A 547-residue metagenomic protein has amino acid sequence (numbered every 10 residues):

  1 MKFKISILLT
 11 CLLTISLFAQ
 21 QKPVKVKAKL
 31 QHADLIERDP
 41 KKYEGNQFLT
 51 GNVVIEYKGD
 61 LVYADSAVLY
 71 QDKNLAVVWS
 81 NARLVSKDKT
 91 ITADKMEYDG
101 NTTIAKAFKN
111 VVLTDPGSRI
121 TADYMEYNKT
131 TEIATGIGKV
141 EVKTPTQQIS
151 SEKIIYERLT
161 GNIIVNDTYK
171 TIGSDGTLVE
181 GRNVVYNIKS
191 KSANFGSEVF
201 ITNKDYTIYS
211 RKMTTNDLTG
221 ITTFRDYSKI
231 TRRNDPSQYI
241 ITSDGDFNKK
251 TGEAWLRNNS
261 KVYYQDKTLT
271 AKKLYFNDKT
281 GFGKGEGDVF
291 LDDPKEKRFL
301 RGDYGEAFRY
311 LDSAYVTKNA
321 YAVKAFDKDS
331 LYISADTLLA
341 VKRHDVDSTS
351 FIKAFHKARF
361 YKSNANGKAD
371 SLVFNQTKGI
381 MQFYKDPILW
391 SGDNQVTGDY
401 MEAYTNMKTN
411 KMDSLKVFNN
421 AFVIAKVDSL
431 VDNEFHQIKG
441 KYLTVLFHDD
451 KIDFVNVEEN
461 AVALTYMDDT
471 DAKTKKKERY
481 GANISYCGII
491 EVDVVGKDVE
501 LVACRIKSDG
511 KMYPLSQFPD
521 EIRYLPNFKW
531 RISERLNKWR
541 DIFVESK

Functional and structural regions predicted by a protein language model:
M1-V24: Bacterial Sec-dependent N-terminal signal peptides
Q20-K547: N-terminal amphipathic/hydrophobic interface segments
